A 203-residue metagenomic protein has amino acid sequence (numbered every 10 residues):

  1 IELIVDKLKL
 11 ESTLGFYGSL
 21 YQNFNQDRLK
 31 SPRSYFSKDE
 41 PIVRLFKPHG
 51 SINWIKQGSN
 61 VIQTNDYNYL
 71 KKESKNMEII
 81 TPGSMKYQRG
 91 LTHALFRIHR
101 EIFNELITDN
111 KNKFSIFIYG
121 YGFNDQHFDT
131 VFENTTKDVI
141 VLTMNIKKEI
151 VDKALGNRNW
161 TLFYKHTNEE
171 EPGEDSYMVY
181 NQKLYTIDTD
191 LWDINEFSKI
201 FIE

Functional and structural regions predicted by a protein language model:
I1-I80: Extended, H/D-rich, highly charged conserved domains that either
L3-L8, K47, I98-I102, H127 (+1 more regions): Amphipathic alpha-helical segments that form well-ordered structural scaffolds and often line/cohere around active
F16-D27, G90-H93, F114-Y119: Short linear motifs at secondary-structure transitions and domain/linker junctions
N25, P82-G83, T92, D125 (+1 more regions): Alpha-helix initiation/capping motif
I42, S59, Y67, N76-M77 (+5 more regions): Intrinsically disordered, low-complexity regions
G58-S115: Acidic, metal/cofactor-coordinating or nucleic-acid-engaging core segments within structured domains
E101-E203: SIR2/sirtuin-family catalytic core signature
